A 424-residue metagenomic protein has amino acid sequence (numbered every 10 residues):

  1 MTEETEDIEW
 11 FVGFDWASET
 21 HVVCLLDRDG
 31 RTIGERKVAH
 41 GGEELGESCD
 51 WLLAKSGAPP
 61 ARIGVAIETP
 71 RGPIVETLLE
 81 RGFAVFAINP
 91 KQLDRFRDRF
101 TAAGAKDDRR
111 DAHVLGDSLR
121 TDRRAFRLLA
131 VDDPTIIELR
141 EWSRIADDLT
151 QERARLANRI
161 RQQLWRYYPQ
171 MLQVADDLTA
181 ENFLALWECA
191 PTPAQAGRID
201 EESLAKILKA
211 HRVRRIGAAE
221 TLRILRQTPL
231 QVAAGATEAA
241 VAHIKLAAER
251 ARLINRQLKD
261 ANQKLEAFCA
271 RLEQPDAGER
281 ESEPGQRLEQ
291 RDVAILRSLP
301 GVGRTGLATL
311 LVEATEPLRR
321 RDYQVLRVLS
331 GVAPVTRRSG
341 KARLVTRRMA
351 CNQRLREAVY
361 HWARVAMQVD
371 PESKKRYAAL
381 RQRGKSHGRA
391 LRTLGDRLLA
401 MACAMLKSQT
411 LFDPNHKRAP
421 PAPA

Functional and structural regions predicted by a protein language model:
M1-A424: A detector of single, family-specific signature residues that are central to catalytic or substrate-handling motifs
